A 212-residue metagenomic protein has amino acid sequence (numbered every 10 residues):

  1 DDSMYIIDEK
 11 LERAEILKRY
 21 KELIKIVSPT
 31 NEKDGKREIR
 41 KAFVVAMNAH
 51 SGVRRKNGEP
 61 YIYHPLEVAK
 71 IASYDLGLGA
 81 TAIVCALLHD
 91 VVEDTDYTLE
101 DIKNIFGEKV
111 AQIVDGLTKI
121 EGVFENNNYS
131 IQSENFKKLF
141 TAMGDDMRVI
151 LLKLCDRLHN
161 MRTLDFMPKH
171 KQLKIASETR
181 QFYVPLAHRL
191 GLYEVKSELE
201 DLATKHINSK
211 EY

Functional and structural regions predicted by a protein language model:
D1-Y212: Active-site helical microenvironments for divalent-metal-assisted chemistry
